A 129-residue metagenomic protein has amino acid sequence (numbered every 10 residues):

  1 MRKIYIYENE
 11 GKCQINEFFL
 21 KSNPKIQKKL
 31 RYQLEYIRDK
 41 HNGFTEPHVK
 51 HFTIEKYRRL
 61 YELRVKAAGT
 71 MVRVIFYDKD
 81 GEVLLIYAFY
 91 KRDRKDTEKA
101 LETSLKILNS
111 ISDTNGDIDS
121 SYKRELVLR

Functional and structural regions predicted by a protein language model:
M1-M71, K79-V83, Y90-R129: Basic, Lys/Arg-enriched alpha-helical interface segments
